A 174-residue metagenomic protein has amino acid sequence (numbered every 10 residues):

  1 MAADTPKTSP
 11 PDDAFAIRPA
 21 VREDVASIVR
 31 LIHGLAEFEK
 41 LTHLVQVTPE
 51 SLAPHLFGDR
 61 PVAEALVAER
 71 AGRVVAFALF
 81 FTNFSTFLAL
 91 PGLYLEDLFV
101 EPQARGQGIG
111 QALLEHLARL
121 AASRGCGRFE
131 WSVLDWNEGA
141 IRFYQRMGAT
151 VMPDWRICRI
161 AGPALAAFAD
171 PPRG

Functional and structural regions predicted by a protein language model:
A16-I28: A short beta-loop-alpha structural element at the N-terminal edge of CoA-dependent acyl/N-acetyltransferase catalytic
V29-H55: Conserved GNAT-fold acetyl-CoA-binding loop/helix
P54-V67: A short helix-loop-beta-strand connector motif used in the catalytic cores of GNAT acetyltransferases and, in some
V67, R73-T82: Conserved beta-strand in the GNAT
L98-R105: A short, internal acetyl-CoA/4′-phosphopantetheine-binding micro-motif in the GNAT/acyltransferase core
G106-R119, R146: Conserved acetyl-CoA-binding loop-helix of GNAT-fold acetyltransferases
A122-S132: Conserved GNAT acetyl-CoA-binding A-motif
W131-A140, R159-P163: Conserved beta-strand-loop-alpha-helix junction that forms the acyl-donor binding cleft
